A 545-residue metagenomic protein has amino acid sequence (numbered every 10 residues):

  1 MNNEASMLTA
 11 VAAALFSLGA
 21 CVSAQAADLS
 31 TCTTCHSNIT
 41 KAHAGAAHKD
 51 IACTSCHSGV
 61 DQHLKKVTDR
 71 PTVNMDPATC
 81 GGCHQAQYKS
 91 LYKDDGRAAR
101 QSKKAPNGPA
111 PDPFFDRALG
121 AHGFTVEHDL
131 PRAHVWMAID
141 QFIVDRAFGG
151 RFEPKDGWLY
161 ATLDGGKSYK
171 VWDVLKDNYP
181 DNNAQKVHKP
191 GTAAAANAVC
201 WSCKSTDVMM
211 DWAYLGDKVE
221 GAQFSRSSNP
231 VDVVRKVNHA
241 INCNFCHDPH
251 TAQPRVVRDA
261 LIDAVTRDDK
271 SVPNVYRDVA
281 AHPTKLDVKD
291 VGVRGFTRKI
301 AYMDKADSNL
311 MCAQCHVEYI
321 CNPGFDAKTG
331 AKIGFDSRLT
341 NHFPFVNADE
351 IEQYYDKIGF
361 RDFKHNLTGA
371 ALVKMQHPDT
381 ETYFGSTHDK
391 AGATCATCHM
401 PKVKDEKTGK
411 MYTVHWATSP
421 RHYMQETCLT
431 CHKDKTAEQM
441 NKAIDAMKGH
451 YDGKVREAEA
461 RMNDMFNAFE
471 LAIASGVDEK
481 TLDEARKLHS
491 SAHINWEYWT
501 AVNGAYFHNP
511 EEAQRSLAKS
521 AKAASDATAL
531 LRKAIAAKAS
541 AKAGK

Functional and structural regions predicted by a protein language model:
M1-A12: Bacterial N-terminal signal peptides that target proteins for export
L15-Q25: C-terminal segment of classical bacterial N-terminal signal peptides
A26-K49: Mature N-terminal segment immediately following signal peptide/propeptide cleavage in secreted/periplasmic
A46-I51, V60-N178, W212-T397, P401-A534 (+1 more regions): Primarily the internal scaffold of c-type cytochrome electron-transfer domains, especially repeated/multiheme c-type
T54-C56: Extracellular cysteine-rich, disulfide-stabilized repeat modules
Y169-A193: N-terminal accessory alpha/beta regions
A184-Q185, P190-M209: A cross-kingdom signal targeting lumenal/periplasmic-facing segments of multi-pass membrane and secretory-pathway
A539-K545: A eukaryotic intrinsically disordered, low-complexity regulatory tract that is acidic and Ser/Pro-rich, enriched
